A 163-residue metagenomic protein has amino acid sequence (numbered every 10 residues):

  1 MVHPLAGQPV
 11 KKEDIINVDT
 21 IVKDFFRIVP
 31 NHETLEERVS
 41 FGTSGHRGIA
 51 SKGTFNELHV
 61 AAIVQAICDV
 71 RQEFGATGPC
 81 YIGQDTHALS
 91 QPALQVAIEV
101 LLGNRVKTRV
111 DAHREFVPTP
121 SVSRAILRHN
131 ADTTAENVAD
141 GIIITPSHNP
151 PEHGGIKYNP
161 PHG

Functional and structural regions predicted by a protein language model:
V2-E99, G103: An N-terminal, well-structured beta->alpha segment
D19, T77, Y81-H153: N-terminal small/polar loop signature for handling phosphorylated ligands or for N-terminal nucleophile
F41-T43, G48-K52, T119, P146 (+1 more regions): Generic structural "secondary-structure junction" signal
P151-G163: Metal-dependent DNA phosphodiester-chemistry modules and their immediately adjacent helices/loops in DNA-processing
